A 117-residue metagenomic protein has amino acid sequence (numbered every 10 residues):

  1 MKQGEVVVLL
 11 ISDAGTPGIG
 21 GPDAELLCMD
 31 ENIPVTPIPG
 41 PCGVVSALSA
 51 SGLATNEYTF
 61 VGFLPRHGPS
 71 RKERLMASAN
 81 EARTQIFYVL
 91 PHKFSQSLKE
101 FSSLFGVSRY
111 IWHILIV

Functional and structural regions predicted by a protein language model:
M1-Q3, A77: Short amphipathic alpha-helix with an adjacent loop that forms part of the alpha/beta core around
Q3-V8, T84, Y88-V117: A contiguous loop/helix-start segment that scaffolds small-molecule binding in enzyme catalytic cores
G4-A14, I19-P22: Ordered, amphipathic secondary-structure segments that act as subunit-interaction surfaces in large macromolecular
S12, V35-G40, F87, H113: General beta-strand structural signal in soluble alpha/beta enzymes
G15-T16, G43, K93: Alpha-helix capping/helix-boundary segments
G21, E25-E81: Class I SAM-dependent methyltransferase SAM-binding "motif I" and its flanking Rossmann-like core
